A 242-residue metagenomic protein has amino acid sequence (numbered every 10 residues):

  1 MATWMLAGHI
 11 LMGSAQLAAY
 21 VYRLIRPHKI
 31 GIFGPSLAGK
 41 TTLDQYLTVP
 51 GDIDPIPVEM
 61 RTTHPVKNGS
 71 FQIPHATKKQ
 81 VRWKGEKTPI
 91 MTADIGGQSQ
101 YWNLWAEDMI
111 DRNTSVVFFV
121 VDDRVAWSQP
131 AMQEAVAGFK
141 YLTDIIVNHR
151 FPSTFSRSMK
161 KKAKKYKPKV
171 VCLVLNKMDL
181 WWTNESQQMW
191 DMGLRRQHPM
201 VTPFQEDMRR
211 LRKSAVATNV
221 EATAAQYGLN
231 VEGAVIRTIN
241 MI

Functional and structural regions predicted by a protein language model:
M1-P35, T154-F155: Short, flexible boundary segments at extreme N-termini or domain junctions of P-loop NTPases and their
K29-D52: Glycine-rich phosphate-binding P-loop
G31-I32, T92-D94, V170-K177, V220-A225 (+1 more regions): Extended hydrophobic secondary-structure segments that form protein cores and membrane-embedded regions
G39-K40, W181, E221-I242: Conserved GTPase G-domain signal focused on the G5
D44-Q45, L104-E107, A131-Q133, E185-Q188 (+1 more regions): Short coil/turn segments at secondary-structure boundaries
T48-P89, W102: Switch I (effector-binding) loop of TRAFAC-class P-loop GTPase G-domains
I95-W102: Short acidic, Gly/Ser-rich segments with clustered Asp/Glu that frequently serve as metal-coordination loops in enzyme
D111, V116-R212, V216: Conserved C-terminal guanine-recognition region of P-loop GTPase G domains, centered on the G4
